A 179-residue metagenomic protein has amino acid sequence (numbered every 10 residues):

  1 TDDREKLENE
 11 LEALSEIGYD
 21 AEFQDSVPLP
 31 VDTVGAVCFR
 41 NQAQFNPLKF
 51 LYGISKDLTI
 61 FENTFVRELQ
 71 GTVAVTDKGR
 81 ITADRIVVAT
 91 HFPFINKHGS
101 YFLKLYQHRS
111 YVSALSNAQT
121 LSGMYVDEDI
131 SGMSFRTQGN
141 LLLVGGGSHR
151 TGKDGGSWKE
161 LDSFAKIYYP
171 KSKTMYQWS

Functional and structural regions predicted by a protein language model:
T1-D2, F39-R40, G147-G152: Short beta-strand and adjoining strand-loop segment in the mid-core of the Rossmann-like NAD(P)-dependent dehydrogenase
T1-D3, L29-D32: A conserved beta-strand/loop capping segment in the N-terminal third of enzymes that catalyze redox or closely related
E5-I17, V34-R85, A89: Helical element adjacent to the flavin cofactor pocket in flavoenzyme catalytic cores
E8-D20, S163-K171: Internal alpha-helical scaffold of NAD(P)-dependent oxidoreductase catalytic cores
E22-D25, T59-F61, R67, M175-Q177: General small-molecule cofactor/ligand-binding pocket signal
Q24-L29, L142: Core alpha/beta catalytic barrel or barrel-like domain that forms the active/cofactor pocket in diverse metabolic
L29-V31, E68, K153: Short glycine/serine/proline-enriched coil/turn segments at secondary-structure junctions
R80-S179: Active-site substrate-recognition segment that forms the wall of the catalytic cavity or substrate channel
